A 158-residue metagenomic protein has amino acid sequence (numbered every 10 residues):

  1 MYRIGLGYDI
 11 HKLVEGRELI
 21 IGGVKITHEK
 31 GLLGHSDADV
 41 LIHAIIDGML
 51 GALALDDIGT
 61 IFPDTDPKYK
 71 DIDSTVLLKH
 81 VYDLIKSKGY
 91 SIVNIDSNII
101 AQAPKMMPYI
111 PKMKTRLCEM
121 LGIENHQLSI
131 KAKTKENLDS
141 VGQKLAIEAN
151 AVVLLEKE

Functional and structural regions predicted by a protein language model:
Y2-P111: RNase III-family endoribonuclease catalytic core
G7, S129-K133, L154: Short beta-strand segments
E18, R116, K144-E148: A glycine- and small-aliphatic-rich helix-loop capping segment at beta-alpha/alpha-beta transitions that lines
L32, G48-M49, L121-Q127, E156-E158: Short, surface-exposed, polar/charged, turn-prone segments marking secondary-structure boundaries
L84, R116, M120, L154: Mid-sequence acidic-hydrophobic segments that form the walls of catalytic/ligand-binding cavities or oligomerization
D96-A101, Y109-V141: Short, conserved loop-to-beta-strand elements that form functional interface hotspots
V141-E158: C-terminal edge-of-domain segments
